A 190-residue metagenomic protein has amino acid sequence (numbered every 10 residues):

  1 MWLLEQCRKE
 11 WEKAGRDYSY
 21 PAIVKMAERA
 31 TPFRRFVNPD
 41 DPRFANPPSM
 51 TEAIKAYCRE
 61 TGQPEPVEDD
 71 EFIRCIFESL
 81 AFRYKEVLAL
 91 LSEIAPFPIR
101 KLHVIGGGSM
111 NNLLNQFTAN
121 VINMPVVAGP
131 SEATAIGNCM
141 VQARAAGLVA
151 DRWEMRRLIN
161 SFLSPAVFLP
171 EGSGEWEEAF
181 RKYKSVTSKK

Functional and structural regions predicted by a protein language model:
M1-K101, M110-T134, M140-K190: Active-site core segments that coordinate phosphate-bearing ligands/cofactors across diverse enzyme families
G107: Glycine- and other small-residue-rich loops at beta-strand/loop junctions that grip anionic moieties
